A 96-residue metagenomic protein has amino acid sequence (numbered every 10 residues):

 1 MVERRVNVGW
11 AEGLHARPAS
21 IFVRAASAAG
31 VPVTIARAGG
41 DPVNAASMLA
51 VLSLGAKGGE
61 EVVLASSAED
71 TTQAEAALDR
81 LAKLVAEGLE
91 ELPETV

Functional and structural regions predicted by a protein language model:
M1-W10: Short amphipathic
E3, R17-S20, R24, V43-S47 (+3 more regions): Long, contiguous binding/interaction regions
G9-G13, R17: A short glycine-/small-residue-rich loop at the edge of a beta-strand within enzyme catalytic domains
A11, A38-G40, S67-E69: Short, ordered loop/turn segments at secondary-structure junctions
A16, V23, T34-V63: Amphipathic, hydrophobic secondary-structure cores in small proteins
S27-V33: Short secondary-structure junctions
G58-V96: C-terminal structural segments of small proteins and small subunits
